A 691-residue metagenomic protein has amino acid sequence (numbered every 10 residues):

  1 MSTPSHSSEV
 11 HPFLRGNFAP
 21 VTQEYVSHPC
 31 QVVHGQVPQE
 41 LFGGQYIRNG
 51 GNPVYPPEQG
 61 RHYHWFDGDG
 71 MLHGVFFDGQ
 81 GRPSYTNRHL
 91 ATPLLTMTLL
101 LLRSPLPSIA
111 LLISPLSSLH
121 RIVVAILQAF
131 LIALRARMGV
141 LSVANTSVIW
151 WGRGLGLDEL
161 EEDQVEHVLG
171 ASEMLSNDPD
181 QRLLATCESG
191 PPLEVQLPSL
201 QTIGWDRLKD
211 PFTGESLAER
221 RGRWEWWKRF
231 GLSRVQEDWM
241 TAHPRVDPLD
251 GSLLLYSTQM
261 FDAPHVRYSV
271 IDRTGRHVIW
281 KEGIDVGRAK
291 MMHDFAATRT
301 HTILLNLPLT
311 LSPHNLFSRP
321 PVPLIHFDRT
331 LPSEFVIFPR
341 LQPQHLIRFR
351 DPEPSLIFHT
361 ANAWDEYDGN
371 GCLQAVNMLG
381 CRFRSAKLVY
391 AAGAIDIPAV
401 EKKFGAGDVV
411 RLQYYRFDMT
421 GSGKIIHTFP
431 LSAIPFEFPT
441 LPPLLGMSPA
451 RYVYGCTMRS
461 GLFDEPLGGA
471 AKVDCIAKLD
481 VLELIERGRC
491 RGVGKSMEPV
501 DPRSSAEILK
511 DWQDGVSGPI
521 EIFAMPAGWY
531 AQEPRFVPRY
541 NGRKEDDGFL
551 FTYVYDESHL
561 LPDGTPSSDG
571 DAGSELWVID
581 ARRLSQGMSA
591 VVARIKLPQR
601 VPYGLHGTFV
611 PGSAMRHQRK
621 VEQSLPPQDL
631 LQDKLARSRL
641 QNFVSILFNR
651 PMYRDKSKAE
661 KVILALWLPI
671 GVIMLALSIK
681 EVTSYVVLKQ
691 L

Functional and structural regions predicted by a protein language model:
M1-L691: Beta-propeller domains
